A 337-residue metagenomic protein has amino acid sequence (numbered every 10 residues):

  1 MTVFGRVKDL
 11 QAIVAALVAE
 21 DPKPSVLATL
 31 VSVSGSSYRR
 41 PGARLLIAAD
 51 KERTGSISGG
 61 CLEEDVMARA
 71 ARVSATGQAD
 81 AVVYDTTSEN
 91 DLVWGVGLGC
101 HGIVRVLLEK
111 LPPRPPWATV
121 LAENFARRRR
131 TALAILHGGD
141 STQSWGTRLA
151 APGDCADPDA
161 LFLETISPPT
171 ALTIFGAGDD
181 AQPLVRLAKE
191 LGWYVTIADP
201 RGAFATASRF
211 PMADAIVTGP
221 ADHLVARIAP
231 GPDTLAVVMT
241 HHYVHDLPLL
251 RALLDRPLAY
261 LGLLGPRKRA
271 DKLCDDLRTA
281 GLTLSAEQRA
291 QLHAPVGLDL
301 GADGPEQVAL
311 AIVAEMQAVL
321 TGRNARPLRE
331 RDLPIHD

Functional and structural regions predicted by a protein language model:
M1-D214, G231-L235, D276, G281 (+2 more regions): Segments forming oxygen-rich coordination pockets for charged ligands
G59, A177, H242-Y243, P266 (+1 more regions): Short beta->alpha junction loops/turns
T170, F175, V238-T240, L263-L264 (+1 more regions): Thr-Gly-centered strand-to-loop micro-motif
G192, A213-D214, P257-L258, A286-R289: A generic structural signal for alpha->beta connector loops
A198-D199, L235-D246, R251-D276: ADP-ribose/adenylate-binding Rossmann-like module
A215-P220: Short acidic-hydrophobic, aromatic-tinged amphipathic segments that line or gate anion-handling sites
D222-G231: Short amphipathic alpha-helix with an adjacent loop that forms part of the alpha/beta core around
L263-D337: Adenosine-phosphate binding glycine-rich loop
